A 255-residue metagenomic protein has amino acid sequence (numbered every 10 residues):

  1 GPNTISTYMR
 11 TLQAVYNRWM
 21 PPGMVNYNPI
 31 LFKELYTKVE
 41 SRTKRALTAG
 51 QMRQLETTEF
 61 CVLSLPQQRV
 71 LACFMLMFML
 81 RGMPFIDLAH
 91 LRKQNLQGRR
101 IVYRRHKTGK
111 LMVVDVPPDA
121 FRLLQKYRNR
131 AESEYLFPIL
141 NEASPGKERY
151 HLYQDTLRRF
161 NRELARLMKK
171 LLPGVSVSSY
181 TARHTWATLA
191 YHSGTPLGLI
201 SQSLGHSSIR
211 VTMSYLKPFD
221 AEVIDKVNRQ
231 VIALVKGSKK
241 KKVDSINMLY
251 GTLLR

Functional and structural regions predicted by a protein language model:
G1-L31, R81: N-terminal DNA-binding recognition helix of tyrosine site-specific recombinases/integrases
Y27-F85: Basic, Lys/Arg- and aromatic-enriched nucleic-acid-binding interface segment
A46, R105-G109, L204-R229: Catalytic-site neighborhood detector that most strongly recognizes the C-terminal catalytic loop/helix of tyrosine
M52-R53, P117-G174: Active-site/catalytic core of tyrosine-dependent DNA strand-transfer enzymes
C61-L65, R130, N161-Q202: Short, basic (Lys/Arg/His-rich) helix/loop patches that form interaction surfaces in the mid-to-C-terminal regions
L80, H90-K126: Conserved tyrosine-mediated DNA breakage-rejoining catalytic core shared by Y-recombinases
Q94-R100, P173-S176, T195-S214: Short, polar N-cap/turn motifs at the start of nucleic acid-interacting alpha helices
I139-K147, Q230-R255: C-terminal secondary-structure termini that scaffold catalytic or DNA-interacting sites
